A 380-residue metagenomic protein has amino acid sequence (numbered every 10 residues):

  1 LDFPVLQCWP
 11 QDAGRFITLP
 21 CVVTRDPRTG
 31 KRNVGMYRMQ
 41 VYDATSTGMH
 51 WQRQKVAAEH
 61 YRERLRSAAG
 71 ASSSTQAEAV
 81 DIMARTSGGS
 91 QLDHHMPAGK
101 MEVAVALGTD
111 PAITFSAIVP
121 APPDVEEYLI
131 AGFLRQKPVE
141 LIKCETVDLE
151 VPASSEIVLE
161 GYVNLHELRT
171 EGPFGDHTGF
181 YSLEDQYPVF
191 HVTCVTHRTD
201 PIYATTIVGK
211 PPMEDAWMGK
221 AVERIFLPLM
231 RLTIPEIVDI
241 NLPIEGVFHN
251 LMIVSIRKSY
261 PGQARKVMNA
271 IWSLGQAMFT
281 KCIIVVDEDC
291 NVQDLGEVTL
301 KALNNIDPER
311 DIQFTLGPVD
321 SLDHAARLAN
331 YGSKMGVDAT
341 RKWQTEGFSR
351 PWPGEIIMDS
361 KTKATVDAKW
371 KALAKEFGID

Functional and structural regions predicted by a protein language model:
L1-A68, H95-A98, A104: Internal mixed beta-strand/loop scaffold within catalytic domains of large alpha/beta enzymes
L1-P10, T109-D380: Charged, compositionally biased interaction regions
I17, S73, Q91-L92, S182 (+1 more regions): Polar low-complexity intrinsically disordered regions enriched in Ser/Thr and small residues
R28, M83-A84, H95, H166 (+1 more regions): Intrinsic disorder/low-complexity detector
A69-H95: Intrinsic disorder/low-complexity segments
M96-G99, A277-F279: Short helix-terminating capping/connector loops at secondary-structure junctions
